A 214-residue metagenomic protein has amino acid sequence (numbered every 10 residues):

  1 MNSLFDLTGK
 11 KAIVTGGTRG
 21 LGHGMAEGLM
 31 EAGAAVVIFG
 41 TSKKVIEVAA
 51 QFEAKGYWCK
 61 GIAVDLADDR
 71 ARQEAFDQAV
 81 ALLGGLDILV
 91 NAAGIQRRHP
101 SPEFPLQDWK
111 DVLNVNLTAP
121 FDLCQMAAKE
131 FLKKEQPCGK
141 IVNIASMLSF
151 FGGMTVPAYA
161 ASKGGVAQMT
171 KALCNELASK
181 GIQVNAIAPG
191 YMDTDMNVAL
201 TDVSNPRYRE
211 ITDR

Functional and structural regions predicted by a protein language model:
T18-G20: Conserved glycine-rich cofactor-binding loop
A32-E47: Conserved glycine-rich Rossmann-like NAD(P)H-binding loop of the short-chain dehydrogenase/reductase
P100-S101, P105-L113, Y208-I211: Substrate-binding pocket helix/loop in short-chain dehydrogenase/reductase
F104, G152-A160, A172, M196 (+1 more regions): Active-site loop-to-helix junction immediately N-terminal to the catalytic Tyr of the SDR YXXXK motif in Rossmann-fold
C124, S162, T170: Active-site helix of classical SDR
K129, N175-S179: Alpha-helical segment proximal to the catalytic Tyr-Lys
S146: Residue(s) in the substrate-gating loop at a strand-loop-helix junction that position the organic substrate next
